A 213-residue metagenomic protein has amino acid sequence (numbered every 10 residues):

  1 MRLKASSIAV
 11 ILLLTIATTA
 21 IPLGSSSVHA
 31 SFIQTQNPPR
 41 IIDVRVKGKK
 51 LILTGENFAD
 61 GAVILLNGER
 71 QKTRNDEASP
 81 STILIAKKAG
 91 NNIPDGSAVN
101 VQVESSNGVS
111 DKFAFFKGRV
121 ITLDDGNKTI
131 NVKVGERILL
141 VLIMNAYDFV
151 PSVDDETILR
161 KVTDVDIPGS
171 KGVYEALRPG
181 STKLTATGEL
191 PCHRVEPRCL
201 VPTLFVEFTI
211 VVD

Functional and structural regions predicted by a protein language model:
M1-L12: Bacterial N-terminal signal peptides that target proteins for export
V10-A20: Bacterial N-terminal signal peptides
P22-R119: Ser/Thr/Pro-rich low-complexity tracts
T35-P38, G118-I138: N-terminal edge beta-strand
E56-G61, I143-F149: Short proline/glycine-enriched turn/loop motifs at strand-loop junctions of beta-rich domains
G68-T73, N145-I167: Short, solvent-exposed loop/linker segments at beta-strand-coil boundaries, enriched for Pro/Gly and Ser/Thr
K112-F116, R194-D213: C-terminal edge beta-strand
Y174-T185, L190: Glycine-centered tight-turn and secondary-structure capping sites
